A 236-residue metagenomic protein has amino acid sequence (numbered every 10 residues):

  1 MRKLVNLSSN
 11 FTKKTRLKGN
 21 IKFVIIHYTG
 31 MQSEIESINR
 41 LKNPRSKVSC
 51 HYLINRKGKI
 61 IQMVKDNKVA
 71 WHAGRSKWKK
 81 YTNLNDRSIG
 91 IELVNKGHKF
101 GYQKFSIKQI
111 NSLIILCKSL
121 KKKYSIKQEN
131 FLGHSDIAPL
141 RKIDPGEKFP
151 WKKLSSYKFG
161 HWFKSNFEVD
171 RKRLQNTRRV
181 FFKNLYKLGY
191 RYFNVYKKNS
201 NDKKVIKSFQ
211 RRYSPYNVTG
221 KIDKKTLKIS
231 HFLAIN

Functional and structural regions predicted by a protein language model:
M1-E129: Active-site-adjacent loop/helix surface patches within enzyme catalytic domains that shape the substrate-binding cleft
M1-V5, K228, F232-N236: N-terminal secretory targeting signals
A70-A73, A138, A234: A sequence-composition feature that detects small, non-aromatic residues
G97, Y102-F193, K204, S208-V218 (+1 more regions): Basic/polar, cationic surfaces and motifs that engage anionic cell-wall and phosphate/carboxylate ligands
